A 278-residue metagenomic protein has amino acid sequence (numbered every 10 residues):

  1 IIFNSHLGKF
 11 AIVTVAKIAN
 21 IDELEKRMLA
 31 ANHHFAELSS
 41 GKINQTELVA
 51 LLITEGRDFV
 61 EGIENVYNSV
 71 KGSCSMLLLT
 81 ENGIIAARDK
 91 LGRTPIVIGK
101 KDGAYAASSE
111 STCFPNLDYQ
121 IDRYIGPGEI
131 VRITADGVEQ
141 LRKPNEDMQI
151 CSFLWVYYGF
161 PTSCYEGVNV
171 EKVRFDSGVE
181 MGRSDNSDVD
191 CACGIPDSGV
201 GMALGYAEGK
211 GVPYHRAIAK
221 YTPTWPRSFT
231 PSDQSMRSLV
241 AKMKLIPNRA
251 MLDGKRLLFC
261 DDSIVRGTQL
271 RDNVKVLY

Functional and structural regions predicted by a protein language model:
I1, A50, I85-A87, G201-G205 (+1 more regions): Short, solvent-exposed polar/charged micro-motifs at secondary-structure junctions
I1-P127, R132-V189, I195: Conserved short alpha-helical segments that host acidic/polar catalytic motifs at enzyme active sites
S40, V168, K172, S232-M236 (+1 more regions): Alpha-helix capping and helix-loop boundary segments enriched in small/acidic/polar residues
E47-D58, P196, A207-P226: Amphipathic alpha-helical
S73, R93, P127-G128, L252-R256 (+1 more regions): Active-site lining segments that contact anionic ligands and/or coordinate catalytic metals
N82, T112-P115, F229-S232, C260-I264: Hydrophobic transmembrane alpha-helix bundles
A192, G199-Y206, K210, Y214 (+2 more regions): Extended, hydrophobic alpha-helical segments in both membrane/secreted and soluble proteins
G211-L258, G267-T268: Short, glycine/charge-rich flexible loops or terminal/linker lids adjacent to PRPP-binding catalytic cores
